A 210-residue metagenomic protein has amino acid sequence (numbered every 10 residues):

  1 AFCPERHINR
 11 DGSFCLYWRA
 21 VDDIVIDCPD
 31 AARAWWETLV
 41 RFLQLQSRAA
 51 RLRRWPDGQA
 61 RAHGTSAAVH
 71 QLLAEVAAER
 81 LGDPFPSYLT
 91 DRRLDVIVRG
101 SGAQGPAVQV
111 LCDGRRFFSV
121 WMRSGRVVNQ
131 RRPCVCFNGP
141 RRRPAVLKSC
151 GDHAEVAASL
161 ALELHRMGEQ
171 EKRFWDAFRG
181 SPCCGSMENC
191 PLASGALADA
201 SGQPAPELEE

Functional and structural regions predicted by a protein language model:
A1-A67: Glycine-centered motif in EGF-like
D57-E210: Charge-rich (especially acidic), low-complexity segments
